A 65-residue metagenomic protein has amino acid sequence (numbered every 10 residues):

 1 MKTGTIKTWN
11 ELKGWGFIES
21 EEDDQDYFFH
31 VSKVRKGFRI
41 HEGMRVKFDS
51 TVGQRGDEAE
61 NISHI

Functional and structural regions predicted by a protein language model:
M1-N10: Structural detector for short beta-strands of small beta-barrel domains
T8, S20, K33, N61-H64: A residue-level detector for short acidic-glycine micro-motifs
K13-I18: Short aromatic-glycine-enriched beta-strand elements
E22, K33, V52-Q54: A generic beta-sheet turn/junction motif
Q25-F38: Beta-strand/loop nucleic-acid-binding surfaces
R35-K47: Short nucleic-acid-contacting surface segments enriched for D/E, G, S/T with interspersed K/R
T51-I65: OB-fold/S1-family single-stranded nucleic acid-binding modules
